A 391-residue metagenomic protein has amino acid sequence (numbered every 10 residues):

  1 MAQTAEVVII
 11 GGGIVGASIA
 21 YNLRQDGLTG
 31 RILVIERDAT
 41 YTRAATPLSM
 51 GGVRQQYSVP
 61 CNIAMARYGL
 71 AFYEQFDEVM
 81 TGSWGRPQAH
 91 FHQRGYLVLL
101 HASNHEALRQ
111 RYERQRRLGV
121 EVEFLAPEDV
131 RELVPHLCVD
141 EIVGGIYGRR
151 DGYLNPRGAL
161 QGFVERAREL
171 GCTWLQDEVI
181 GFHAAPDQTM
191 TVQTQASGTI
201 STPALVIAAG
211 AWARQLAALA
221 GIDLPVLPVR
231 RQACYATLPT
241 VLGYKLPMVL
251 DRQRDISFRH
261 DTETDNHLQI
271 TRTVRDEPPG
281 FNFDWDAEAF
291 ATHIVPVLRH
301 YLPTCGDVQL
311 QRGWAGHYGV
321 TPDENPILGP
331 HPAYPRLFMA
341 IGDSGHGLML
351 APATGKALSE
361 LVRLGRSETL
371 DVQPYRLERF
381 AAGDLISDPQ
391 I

Functional and structural regions predicted by a protein language model:
A2-V15, L33: Beta1/beta-strand and adjacent pyrophosphate-binding region of the FAD-binding site in flavoprotein oxidoreductases
V8-I10, I35, I200-W212, G355: Short hydrophobic core segments
Y21-D26, V53, Q75, G82-G95 (+3 more regions): Active-site substrate-recognition segment that forms the wall of the catalytic cavity or substrate channel
R24-T46: Glycine-rich FAD pyrophosphate-binding loop
G51-L133, D255-F258, L298: Dinucleotide-binding Rossmann-like beta1-alpha1 core, especially the glycine-rich loop that anchors the ADP
A64-R67, V98-A107, I146-E165, F283-T292: Short beta-strand to alpha-helix junction loop
I146-P203: Helical element adjacent to the flavin cofactor pocket in flavoenzyme catalytic cores
P296-I391: C-terminal catalytic lobe of FAD-dependent flavoproteins
